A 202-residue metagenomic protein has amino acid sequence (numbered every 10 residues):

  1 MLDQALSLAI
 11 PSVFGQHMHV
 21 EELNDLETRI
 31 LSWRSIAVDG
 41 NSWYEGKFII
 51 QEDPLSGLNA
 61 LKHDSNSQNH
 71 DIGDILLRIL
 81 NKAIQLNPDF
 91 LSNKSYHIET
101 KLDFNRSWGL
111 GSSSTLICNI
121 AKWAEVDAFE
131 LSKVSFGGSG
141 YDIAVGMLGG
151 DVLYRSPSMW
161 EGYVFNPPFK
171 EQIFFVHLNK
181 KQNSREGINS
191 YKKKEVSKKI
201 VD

Functional and structural regions predicted by a protein language model:
L2, L8-V13, H17-K94, K101 (+3 more regions): C-terminal nucleotide
K94, R106-W108: Intrinsically disordered, low-complexity linker/loop segments enriched in Gly/Pro and charged/polar residues
W108-F129: DPxDG-like acidic metal-binding loop motif
